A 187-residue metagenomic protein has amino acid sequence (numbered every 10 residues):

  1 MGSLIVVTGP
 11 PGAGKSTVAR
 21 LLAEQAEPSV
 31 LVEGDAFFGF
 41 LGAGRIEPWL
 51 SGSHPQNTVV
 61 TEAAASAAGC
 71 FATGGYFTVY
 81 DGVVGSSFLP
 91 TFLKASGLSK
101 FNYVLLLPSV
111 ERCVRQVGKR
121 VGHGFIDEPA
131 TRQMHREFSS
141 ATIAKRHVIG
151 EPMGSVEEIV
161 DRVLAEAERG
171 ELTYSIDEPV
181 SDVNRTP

Functional and structural regions predicted by a protein language model:
V7: Hydrophobic anchor at the beta1->P-loop junction of P-loop NTPases
P10: P-loop (Walker A) phosphate-binding loop of NTP-binding proteins
A13: ATP-binding Walker
S16: Walker A/P-loop
R20-A63, G69: Conserved substrate/cofactor phosphate-moiety recognition/catalytic segment in nucleotide-dependent phosphotransferases
P55-S99, L106: Glycine-rich phosphate-binding loop used to anchor ATP phosphates in small-molecule kinases, encompassing both
G97-V117: Conserved phosphate-donor/acceptor-positioning beta-strand/loop module used by diverse small-molecule
K119-P187: Small-molecule kinase domains that catalyze NTP-dependent phosphoryl transfer to phosphate-bearing small molecules
